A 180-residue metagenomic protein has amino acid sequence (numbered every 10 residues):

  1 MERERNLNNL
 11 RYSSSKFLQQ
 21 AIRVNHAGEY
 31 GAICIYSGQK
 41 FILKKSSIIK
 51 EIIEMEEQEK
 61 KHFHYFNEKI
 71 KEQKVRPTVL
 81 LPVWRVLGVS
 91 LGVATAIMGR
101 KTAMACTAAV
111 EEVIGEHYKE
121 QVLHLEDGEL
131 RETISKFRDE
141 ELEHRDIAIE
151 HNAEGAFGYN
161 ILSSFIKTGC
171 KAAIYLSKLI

Functional and structural regions predicted by a protein language model:
M1-I180: Non-heme di-metal
